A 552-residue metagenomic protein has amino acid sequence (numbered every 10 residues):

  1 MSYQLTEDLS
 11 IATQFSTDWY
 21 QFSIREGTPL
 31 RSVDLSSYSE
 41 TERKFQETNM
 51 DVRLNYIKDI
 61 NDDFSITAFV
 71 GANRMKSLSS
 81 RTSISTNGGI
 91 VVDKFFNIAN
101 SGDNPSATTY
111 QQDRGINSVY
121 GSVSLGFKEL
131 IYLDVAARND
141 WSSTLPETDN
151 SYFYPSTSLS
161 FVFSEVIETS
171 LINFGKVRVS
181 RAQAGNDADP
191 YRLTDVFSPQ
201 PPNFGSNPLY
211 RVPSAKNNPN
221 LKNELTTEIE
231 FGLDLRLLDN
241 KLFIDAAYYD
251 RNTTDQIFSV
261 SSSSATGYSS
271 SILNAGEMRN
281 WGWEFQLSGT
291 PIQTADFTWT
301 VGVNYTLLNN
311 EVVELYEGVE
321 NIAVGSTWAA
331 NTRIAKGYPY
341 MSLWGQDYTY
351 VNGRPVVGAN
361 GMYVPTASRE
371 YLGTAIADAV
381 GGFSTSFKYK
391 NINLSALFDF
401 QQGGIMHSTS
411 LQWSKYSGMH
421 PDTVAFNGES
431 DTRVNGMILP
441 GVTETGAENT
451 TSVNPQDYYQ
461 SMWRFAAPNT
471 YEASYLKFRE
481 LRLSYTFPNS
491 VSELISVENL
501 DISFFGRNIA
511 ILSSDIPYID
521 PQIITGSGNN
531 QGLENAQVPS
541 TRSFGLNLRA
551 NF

Functional and structural regions predicted by a protein language model:
M1-E26, S37-A335, K390, F465-F552: Extracellular/periplasmic, surface-exposed regions of secreted and cell-surface proteins
S32-L35: Flexible, solvent-exposed loop segments that connect beta-strands
D113, A375-I376: A conditional alpha-helix N-cap/helix-loop micro-motif detector
G205-S214, N252-A275, N309-A375, N393-E472 (+3 more regions): Surface-exposed, extracytoplasmic segments of Gram-negative outer-membrane nutrient-acquisition systems
